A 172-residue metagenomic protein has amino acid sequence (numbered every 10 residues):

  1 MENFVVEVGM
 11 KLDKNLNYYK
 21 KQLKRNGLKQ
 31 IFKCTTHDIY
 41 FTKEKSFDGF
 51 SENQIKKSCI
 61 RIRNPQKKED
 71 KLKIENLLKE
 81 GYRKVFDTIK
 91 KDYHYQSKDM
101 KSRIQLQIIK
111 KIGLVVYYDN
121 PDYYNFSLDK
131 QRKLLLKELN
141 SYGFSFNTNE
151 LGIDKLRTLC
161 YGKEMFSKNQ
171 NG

Functional and structural regions predicted by a protein language model:
M1-M100, S145-G172: N-terminal strand-loop-strand beta-hairpin
F4, K68-E69, I112-V116, S127-D129: Structural motif
Q22-K24, I109, Y118-N120, R132 (+1 more regions): General "foldedness" signal
C34-T35, R61, V116, F126 (+1 more regions): Intrinsic disorder/low-complexity signature
T42, V115-V116, R132-L136: Hydrophobic, well-ordered secondary-structure segments
K84-N125: Conserved, surface-exposed functional patches that form binding/active-site neighborhoods
Y123-K155: Mixed-charge, glycine-accented linear interaction segment located at domain edges/termini
